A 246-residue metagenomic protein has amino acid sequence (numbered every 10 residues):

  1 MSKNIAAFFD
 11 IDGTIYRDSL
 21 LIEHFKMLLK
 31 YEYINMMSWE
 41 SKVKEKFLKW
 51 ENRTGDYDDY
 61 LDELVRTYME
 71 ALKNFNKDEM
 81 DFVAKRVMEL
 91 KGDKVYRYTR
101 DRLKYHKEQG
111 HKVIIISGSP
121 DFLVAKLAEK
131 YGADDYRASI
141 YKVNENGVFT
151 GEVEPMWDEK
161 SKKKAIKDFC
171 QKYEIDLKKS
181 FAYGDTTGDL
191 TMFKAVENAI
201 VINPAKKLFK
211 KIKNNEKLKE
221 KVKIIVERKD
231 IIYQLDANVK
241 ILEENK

Functional and structural regions predicted by a protein language model:
M1-I11, K26, K30-I34, S38 (+1 more regions): Non-catalytic pre-domain segments flanking phosphatase-related domains
S2-L21, F193: Asp-based phosphoryl-transfer active-site loop
S2-N4, F82-V83, E89-I114, G118-K246: C-terminal cap/substrate-recognition subdomain and adjoining C-terminal extension of metal-dependent phosphatase-like
F9-D10, V65, A84, G151: Residue-level detector of alpha-helix boundaries and kinks
G13, F25-L29, K44, L48: Short amphipathic alpha-helical segments enriched in leucine
Y16, Y60, I115-I116: Short, surface-exposed helix-loop/turn micro-motifs enriched in polar/charged residues
L20-L21, Y33-Y105: A metal-dependent, Asp-based hydrolase signature
E23, M27, A165-D168: Alpha-helical scaffold segments in soluble metabolic enzymes
